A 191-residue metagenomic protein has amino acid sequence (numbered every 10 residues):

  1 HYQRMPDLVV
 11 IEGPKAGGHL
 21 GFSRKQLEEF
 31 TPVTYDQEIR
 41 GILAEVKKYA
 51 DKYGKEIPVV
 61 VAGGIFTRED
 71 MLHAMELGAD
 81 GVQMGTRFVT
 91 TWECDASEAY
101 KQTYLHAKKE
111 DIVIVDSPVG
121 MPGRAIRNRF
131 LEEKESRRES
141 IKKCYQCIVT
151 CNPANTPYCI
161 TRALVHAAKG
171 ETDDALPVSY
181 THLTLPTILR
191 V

Functional and structural regions predicted by a protein language model:
H1-K55: Alpha/beta enzyme core
H1-R4, I65-D80: Catalytic cores of alpha/beta
V9-I11, V59-A62, V82-M84: Hydrophobic faces of well-ordered beta-strands that scaffold small-molecule active sites in alpha/beta enzyme cores
S23-E28, T91-A107: C-terminal helical cap(s) of enzyme catalytic domains, especially alpha/beta-barrels
G54-E69: Glycine-rich beta-to-alpha transition loops that act as phosphate-gripper elements at the mouths of alpha/beta enzyme
Y100-Y158: Amphipathic alpha-helical blocks and their helix-capping loop/short-beta junctions
P153-V178: A C-terminal functional module that forms or caps the active site or interfaces directly with catalytic machinery
T181-T187: Conserved small/polar residues in nucleotide/adenosyl-binding loops
